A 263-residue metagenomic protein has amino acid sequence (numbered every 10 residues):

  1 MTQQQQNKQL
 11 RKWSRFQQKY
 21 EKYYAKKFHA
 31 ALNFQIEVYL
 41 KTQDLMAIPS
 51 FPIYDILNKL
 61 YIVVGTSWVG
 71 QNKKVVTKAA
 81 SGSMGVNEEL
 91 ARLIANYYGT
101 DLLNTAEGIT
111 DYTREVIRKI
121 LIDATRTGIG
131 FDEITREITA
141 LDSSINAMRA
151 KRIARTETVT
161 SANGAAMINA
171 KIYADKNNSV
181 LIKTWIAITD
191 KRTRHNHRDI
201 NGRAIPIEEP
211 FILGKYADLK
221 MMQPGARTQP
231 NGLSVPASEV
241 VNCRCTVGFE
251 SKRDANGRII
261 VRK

Functional and structural regions predicted by a protein language model:
M1-I145, G232-V235, G248-K263: N-terminal leader/targeting and assembly helices and adjacent pre-domain segments
N146-A150: Membrane-interface starts of transmembrane alpha-helices
K151-K263: Acidic, glycine-rich two-metal-ion catalytic cores of nucleic acid-processing enzymes
